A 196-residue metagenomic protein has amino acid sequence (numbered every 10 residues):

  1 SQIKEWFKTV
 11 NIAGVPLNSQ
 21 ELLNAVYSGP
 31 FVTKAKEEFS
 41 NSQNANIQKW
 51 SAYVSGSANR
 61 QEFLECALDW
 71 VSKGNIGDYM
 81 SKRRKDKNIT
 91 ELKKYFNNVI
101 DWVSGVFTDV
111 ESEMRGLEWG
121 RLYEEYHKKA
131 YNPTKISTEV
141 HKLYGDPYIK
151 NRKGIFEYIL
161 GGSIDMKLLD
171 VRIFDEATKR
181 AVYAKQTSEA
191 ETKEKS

Functional and structural regions predicted by a protein language model:
S1-M166: Solvent-exposed functional surfaces
V15, A190-E191: Short amphipathic alpha-helical segments with coiled-coil-like heptad repeat character
G154, L169, T192-K193: FIC/Doc superfamily catalytic core
D165-F174, K185-E189: Short, contiguous acidic/charged loop-to-helix segments that flank catalytic cores in large enzymes
E176-A184, T192-S196: Histidine-centered nuclease catalytic patch
